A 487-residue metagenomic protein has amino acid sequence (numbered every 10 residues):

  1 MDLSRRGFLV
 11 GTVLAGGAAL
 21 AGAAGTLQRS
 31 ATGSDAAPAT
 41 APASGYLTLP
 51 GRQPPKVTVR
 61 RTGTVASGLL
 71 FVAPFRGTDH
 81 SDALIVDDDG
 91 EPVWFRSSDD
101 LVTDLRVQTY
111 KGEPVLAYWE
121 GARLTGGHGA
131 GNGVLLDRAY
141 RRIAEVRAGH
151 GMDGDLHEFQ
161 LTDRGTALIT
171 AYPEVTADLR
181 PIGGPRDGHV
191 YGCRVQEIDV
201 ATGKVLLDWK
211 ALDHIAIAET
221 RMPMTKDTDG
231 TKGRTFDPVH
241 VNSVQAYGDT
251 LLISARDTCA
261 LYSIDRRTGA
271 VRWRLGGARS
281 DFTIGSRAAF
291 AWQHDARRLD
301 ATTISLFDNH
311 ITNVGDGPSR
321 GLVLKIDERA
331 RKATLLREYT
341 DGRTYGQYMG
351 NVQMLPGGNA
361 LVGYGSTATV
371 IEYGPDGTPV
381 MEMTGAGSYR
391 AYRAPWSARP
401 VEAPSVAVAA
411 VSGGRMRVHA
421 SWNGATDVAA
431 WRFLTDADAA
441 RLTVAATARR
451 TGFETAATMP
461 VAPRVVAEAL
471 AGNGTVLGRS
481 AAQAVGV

Functional and structural regions predicted by a protein language model:
M1-D2, G22, K210: Poly-acidic low-complexity segments
M1-G16: N-terminal secretory signal peptides and thylakoid transit peptides that target proteins across membranes
L3, G25-T32: Hydrophobic helices that insert into or interface with lipid environments
V13-G16, T32-V487: Histidine-/acidic-rich catalytic cores in large beta-rich domains
G17-T26: Hydrophobic alpha-helical membrane-insertion segments, chiefly the h-region of N-terminal signal peptides
